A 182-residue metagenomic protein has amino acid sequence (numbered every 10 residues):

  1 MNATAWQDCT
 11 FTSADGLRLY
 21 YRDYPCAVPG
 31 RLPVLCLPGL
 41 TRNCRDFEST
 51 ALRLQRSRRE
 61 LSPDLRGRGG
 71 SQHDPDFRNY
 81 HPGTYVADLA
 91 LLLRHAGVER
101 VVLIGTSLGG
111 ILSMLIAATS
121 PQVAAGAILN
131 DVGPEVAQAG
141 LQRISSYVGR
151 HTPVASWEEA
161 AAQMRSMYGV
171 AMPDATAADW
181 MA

Functional and structural regions predicted by a protein language model:
M1-L19: N-terminal cap/lid segment of alpha/beta-hydrolase-fold proteins
G16, G30, R56, G97-R100 (+1 more regions): Active-site acidic short loop of glycosyltransferases
L17-P75: Conserved HGGG/HGGXW glycine-rich cap/lid loop of the alpha/beta-hydrolase fold
S49-L52, R56, L91-R94, A118-Q122 (+1 more regions): Short, well-ordered alpha-helices that flank and scaffold nucleotide-derived cofactor binding pockets
S49-L52, S62-I104: Active-site loop/oxyanion-hole signature of alpha/beta-hydrolase fold enzymes
E99-Q138: Conserved hydrolase catalytic core segment
A124, N130-E159: A catalytic-pocket lid/entrance helix-loop region that shapes and gates access to the active site across common
A155-A182: Conserved alpha/beta-hydrolase catalytic His-Asp/Glu region
